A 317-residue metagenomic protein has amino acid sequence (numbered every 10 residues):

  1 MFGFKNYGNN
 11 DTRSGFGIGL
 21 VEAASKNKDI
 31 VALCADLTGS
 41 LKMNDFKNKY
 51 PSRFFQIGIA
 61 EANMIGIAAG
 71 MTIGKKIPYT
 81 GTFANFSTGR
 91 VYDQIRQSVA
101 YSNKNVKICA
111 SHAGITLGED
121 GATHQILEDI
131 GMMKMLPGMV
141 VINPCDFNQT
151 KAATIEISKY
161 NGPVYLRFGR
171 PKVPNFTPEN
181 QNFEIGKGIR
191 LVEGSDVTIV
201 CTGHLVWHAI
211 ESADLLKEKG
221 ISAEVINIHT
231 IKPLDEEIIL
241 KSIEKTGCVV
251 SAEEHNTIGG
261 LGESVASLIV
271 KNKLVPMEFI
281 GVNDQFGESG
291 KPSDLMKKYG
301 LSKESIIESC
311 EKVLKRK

Functional and structural regions predicted by a protein language model:
M1-R167, K172: Thiamine diphosphate
F2, R13-G15, K26-D29, L37-N48 (+2 more regions): Thiamine diphosphate
